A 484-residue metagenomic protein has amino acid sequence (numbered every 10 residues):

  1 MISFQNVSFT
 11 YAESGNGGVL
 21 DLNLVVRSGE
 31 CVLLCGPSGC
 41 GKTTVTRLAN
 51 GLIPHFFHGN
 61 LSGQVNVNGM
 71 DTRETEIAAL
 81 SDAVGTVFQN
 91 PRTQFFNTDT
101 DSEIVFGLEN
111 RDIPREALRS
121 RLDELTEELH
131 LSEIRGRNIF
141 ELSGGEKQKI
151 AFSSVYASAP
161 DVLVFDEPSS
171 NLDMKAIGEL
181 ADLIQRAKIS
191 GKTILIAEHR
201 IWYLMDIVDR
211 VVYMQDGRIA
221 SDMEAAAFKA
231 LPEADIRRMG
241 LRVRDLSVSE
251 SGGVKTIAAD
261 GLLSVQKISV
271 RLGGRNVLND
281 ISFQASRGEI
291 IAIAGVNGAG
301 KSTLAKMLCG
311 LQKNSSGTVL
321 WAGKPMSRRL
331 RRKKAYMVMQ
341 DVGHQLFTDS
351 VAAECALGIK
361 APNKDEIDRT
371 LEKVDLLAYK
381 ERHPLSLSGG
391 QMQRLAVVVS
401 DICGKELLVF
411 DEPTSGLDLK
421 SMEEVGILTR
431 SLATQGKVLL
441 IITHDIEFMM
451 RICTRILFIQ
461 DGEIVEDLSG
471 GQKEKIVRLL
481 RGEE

Functional and structural regions predicted by a protein language model:
N50, C309: Helix-to-loop junction immediately C-terminal to a conserved catalytic motif
H58-M70, G317-R331: Conserved ABC transporter NBD signature motif
E116-I134, K364-Y379: Conserved ABC ATPase "signature" region
N138-L142, E146, H383-L387, Q391: Conserved ABC ATPase signature
Y156, S400-D401: ABC ATPase C-loop
L163-D166, L408-D411: Catalytic Walker B motif of ABC-type/P-loop ATPase nucleotide-binding domains
E198-H199, T443-H444: H-loop/switch region of ABC-family ATPase nucleotide-binding domains
R218-G240, E463-E484: Conserved beta-strand-loop-alpha-helix hinge in the C-terminal portion of ABC ATPase nucleotide-binding domains
